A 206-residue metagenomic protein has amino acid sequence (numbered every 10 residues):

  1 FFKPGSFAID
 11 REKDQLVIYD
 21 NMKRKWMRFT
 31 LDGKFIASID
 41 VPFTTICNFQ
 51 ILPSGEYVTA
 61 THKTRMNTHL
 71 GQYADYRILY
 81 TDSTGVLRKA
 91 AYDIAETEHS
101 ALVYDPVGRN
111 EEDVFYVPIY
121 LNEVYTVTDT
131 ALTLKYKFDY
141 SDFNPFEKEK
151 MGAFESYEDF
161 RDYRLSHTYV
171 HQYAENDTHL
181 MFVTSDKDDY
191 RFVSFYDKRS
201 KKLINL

Functional and structural regions predicted by a protein language model:
F1-L206: Eukaryotic scaffold repeat domains enriched in small/polar residues
